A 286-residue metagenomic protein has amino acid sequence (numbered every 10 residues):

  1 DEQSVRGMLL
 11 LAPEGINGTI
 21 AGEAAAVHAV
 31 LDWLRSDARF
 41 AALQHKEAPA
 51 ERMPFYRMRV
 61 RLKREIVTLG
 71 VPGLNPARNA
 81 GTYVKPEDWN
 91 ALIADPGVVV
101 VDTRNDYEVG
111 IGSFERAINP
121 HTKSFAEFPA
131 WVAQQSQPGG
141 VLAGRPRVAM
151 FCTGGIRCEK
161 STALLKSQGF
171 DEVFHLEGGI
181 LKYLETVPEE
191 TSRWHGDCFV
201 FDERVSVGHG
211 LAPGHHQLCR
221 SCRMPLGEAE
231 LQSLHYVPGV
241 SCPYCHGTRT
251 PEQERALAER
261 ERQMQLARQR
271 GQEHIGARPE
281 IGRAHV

Functional and structural regions predicted by a protein language model:
D1-A80, R104-V148, I156-R283: Rhodanese-like catalytic fold shared by cysteine-dependent sulfurtransferases and DSP/PTP-type phosphatases
A77, G81-K85, I93: A conserved helix-loop-strand patch within extracytoplasmic ligand-binding domains of the periplasmic binding
V84-N90, V132-Q135: Glycine-/acidic-rich phosphate or pyrophosphate-binding loops and their flanking alpha/beta elements
P96: Glycine-rich active-site/cofactor-binding loop and its immediate structural neighborhood
V100-D102: Structural scaffold elements adjacent to functional motifs in cytosolic proteins
